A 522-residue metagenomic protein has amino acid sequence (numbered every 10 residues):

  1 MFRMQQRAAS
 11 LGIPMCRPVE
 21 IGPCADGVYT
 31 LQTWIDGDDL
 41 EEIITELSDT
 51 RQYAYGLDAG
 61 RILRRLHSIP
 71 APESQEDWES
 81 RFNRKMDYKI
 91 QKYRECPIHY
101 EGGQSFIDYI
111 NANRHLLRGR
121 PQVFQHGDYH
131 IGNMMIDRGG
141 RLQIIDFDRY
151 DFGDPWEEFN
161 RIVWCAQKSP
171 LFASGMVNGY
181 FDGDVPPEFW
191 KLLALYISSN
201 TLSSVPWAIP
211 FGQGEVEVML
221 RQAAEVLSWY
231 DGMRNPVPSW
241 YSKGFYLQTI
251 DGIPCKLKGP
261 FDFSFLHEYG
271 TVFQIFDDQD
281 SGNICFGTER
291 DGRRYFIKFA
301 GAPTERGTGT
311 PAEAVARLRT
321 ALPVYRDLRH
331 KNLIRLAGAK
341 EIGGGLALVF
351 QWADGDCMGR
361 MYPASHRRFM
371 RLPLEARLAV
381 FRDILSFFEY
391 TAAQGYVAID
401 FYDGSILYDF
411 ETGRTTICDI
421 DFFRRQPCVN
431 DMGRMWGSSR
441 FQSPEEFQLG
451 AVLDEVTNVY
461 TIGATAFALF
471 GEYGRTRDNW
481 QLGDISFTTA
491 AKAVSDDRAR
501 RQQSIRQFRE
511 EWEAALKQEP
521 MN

Functional and structural regions predicted by a protein language model:
M1, F273-I275, S281-P323: ATP-binding glycine-rich loop module of kinase domains
M1-D77, A339-I342, L346-Q351, D356-M361 (+1 more regions): ATP-binding pocket architecture of kinase catalytic cores
P23, L57, R64-G127, N178 (+3 more regions): An alpha-helical support segment within catalytic cores of ATP-dependent transferases
Y53, L57, R118, R161-Y241 (+3 more regions): Helix-rich C-terminal or lid/interface subdomains of diverse kinases
Q122-F124, D137-W190, I420-F447, A451-V459: Active-site Asp-x-Gly
F124-H126, I131, F388, A392-D409: Catalytic-loop of the protein kinase fold
M134-Q143, S405-D419: Conserved protein kinase catalytic/activation segment
W240-Q274: Juxta-kinase regulatory segment immediately upstream of eukaryotic protein kinase catalytic domains
